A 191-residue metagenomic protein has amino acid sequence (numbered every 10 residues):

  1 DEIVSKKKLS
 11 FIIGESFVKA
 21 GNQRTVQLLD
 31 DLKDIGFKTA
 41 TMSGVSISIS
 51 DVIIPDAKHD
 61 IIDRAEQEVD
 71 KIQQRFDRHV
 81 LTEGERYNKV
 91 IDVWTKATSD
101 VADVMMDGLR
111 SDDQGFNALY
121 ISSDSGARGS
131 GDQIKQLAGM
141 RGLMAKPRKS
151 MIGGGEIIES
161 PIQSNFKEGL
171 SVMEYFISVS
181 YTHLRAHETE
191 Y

Functional and structural regions predicted by a protein language model:
D1-S43, M151-S180: Function-dense linear segments that define catalytic or interfacial modules in macromolecule-processing proteins
L9, G115, A127-S130: Short flexible coil/turn linkers enriched for glycine and charged/polar residues that connect secondary-structure
S16-R24, I53, A57, L119 (+1 more regions): Non-transmembrane, amphipathic alpha-helical segments
R24, L28-D31, R86, S130-Q133: Residue-level detector of well-ordered alpha-helical segments, enriched for hydrophobic/aromatic packing positions
V26, S48-I49, D132-Q133, M144-K146 (+1 more regions): Short helix/loop capping segments that flank catalytic or ligand/cofactor-binding pockets
M42-A118, M140-F176: Extended, well-ordered alpha-helical scaffold/bundle regions in very large, multi-domain proteins
S122-Q136, S164-E168: Replace "in large, NTP-powered and nucleic-acid-processing enzymes" with "in large, NTP-powered factors and other
H183-Y191: Single conserved hydrophobic/aromatic residue that forms the stacking wall/gate of nucleotide- or nucleobase-binding
